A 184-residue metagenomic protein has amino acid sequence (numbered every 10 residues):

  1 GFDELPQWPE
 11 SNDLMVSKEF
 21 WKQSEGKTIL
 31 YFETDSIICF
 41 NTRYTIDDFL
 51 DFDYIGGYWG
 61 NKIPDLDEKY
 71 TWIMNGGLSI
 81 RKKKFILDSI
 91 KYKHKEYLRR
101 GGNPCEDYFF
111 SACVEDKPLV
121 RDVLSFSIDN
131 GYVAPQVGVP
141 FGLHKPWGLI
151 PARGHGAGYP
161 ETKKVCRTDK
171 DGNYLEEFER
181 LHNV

Functional and structural regions predicted by a protein language model:
G1-K27: Active-site-proximal specificity loops/subdomain of glycosyltransferases
D3-P6, D35-I38, W59-I63, S79 (+2 more regions): Short, solvent-exposed loop/turn segments at secondary-structure junctions
L5-P6, R43, E96, V120: Basic, ligand-binding patches in group-transfer machinery, especially extracytoplasmic/periplasmic segments
Q23-E25, I46-L50, R81: Short, conserved loop/helix-junction motifs that constitute active-site signature segments in enzyme catalytic cores
G26-C39: Short beta-strand-to-loop acidic/aromatic patch adjacent to the donor-nucleotide binding site
F32-E33, G56-Y58, N75: Short His-Asn-centered micro-motif
I37-E68: Conserved donor-nucleotide/metal-binding helix-loop-beta segment in metal-dependent transferases, i.e., the alpha-helix
T71-V184: Catalytic core and acceptor-binding pocket of nucleotide-sugar-dependent glycosyltransferases
